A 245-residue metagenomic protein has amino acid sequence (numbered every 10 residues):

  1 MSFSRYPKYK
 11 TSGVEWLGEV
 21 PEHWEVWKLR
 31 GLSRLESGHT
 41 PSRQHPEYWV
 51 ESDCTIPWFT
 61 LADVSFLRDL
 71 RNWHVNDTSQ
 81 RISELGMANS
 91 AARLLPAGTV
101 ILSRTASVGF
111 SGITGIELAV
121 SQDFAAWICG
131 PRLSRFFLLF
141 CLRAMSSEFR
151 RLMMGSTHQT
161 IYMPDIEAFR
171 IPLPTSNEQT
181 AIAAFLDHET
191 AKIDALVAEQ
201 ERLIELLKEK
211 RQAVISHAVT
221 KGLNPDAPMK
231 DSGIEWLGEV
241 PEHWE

Functional and structural regions predicted by a protein language model:
M1-V20, A191-V240: Short amphipathic coiled-coil heptad-repeat segments
K8-S12, R104, G115-A125, G155-T180: A short glycine-rich beta-alpha junction/loop motif
K8-Y48, T55, A168, P172 (+3 more regions): Non-catalytic DNA-recognition/assembly elements of restriction-modification systems
K10-G13, R30-V50, D63-A97: Sequence-specific dsDNA recognition surfaces
T60-A62, D77-R143: A short beta-sheet element
N89-S90, S156, A168, E239: A structural connector/turn signal
I182-A184: Acidic/polar-enriched heptad-repeat coiled-coil alpha-helices, especially the parallel dimerization/signal-relay stalks
